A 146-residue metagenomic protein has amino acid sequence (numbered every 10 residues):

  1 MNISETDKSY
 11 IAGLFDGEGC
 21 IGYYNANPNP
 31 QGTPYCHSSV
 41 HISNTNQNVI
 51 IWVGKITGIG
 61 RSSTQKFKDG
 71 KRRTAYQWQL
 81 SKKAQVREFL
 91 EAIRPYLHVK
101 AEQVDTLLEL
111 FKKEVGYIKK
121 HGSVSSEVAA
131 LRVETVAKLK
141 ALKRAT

Functional and structural regions predicted by a protein language model:
M1-T146: Internal intein/HINT superfamily modules and their associated LAGLIDADG
